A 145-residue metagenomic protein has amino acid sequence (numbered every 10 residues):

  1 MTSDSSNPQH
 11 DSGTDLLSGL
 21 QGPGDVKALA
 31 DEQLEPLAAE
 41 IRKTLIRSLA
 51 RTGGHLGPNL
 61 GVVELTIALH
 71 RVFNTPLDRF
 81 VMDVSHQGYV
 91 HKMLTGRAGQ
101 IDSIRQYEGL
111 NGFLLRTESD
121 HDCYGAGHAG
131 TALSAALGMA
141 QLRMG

Functional and structural regions predicted by a protein language model:
T2-T95: N-terminal amphipathic, basic-rich helices that act as targeting or association modules
H55-G145: Cofactor-binding active-site loop characterized by glycine-rich and histidine/acidic residues
